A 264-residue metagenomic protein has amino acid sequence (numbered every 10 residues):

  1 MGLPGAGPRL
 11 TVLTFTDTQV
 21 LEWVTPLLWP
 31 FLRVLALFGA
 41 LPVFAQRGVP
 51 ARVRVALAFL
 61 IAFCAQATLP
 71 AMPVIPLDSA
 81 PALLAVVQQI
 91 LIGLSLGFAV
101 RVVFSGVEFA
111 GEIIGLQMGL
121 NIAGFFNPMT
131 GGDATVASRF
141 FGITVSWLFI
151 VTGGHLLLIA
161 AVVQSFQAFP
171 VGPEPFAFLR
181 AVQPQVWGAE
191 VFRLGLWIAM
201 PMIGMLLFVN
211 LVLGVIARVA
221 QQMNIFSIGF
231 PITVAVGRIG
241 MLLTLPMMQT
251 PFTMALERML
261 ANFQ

Functional and structural regions predicted by a protein language model:
G2-Q264: Hydrophobic alpha-helical segments and their helix-loop boundaries in membrane and membrane-proximal proteins
